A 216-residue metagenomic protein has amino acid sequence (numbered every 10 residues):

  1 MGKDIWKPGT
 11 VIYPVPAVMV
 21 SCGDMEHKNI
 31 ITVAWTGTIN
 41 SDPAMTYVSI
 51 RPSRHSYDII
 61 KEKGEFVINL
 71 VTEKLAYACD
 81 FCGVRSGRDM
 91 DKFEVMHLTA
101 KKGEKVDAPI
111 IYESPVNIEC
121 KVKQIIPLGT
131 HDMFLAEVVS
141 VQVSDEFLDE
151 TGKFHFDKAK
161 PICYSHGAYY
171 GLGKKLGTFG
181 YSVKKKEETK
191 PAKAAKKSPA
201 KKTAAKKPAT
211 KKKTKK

Functional and structural regions predicted by a protein language model:
M1-K216: Basic, polyanion-binding surface patches
